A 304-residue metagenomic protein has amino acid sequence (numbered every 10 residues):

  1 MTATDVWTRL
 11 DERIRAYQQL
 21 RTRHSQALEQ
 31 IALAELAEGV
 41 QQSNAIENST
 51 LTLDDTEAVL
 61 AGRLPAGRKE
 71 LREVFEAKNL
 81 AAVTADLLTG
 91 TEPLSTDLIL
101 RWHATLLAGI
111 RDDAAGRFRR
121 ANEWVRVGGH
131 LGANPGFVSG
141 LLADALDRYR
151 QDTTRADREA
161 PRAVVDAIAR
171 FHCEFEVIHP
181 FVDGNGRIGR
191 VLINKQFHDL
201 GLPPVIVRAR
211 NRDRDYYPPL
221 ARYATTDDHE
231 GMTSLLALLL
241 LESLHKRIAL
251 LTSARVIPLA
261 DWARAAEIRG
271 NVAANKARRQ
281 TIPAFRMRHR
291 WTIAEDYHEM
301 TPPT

Functional and structural regions predicted by a protein language model:
M1-D183, R187-T304: FIC/Doc superfamily catalytic core
